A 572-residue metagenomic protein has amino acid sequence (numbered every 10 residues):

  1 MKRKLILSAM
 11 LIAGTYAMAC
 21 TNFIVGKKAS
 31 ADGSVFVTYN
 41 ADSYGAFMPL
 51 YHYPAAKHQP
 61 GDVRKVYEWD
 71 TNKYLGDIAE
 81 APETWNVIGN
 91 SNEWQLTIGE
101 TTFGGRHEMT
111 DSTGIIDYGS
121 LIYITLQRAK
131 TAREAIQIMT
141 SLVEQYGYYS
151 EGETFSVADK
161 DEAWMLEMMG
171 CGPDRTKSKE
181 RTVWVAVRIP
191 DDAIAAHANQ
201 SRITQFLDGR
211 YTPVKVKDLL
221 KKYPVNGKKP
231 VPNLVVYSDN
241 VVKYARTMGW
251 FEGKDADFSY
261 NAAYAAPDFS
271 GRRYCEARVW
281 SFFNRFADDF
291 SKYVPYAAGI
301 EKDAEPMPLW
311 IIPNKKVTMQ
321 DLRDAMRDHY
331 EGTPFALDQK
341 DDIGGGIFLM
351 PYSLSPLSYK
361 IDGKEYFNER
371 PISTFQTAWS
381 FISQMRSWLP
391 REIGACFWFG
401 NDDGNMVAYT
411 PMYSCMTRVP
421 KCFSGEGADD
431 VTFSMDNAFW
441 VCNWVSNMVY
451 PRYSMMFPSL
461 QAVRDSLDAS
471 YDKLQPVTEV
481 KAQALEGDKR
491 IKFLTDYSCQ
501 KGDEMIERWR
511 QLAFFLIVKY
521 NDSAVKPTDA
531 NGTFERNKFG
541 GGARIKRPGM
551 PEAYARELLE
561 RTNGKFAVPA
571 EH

Functional and structural regions predicted by a protein language model:
K4-G14: Sec-dependent N-terminal signal peptides
T15-A19: Sec/Tat signal peptide C-region and signal peptidase I cleavage site
C20-Y118, I138-W310, K316: A contiguous strand-loop segment
I122-R128: Short, well-ordered beta-strand elements within core beta-sheets of diverse protein domains
R272-K364, R370-I372, S466, Q475: Accessory, solvent-exposed terminal regions and/or long lumenal/extracellular loops of proteins
Q339, I343-Q483: Substrate-recognition/cap regions that form aromatic- and gly/pro-loop-enriched pockets for small-molecule ligands
V463-H572: Histidine-centered catalytic/metal-binding microenvironments
